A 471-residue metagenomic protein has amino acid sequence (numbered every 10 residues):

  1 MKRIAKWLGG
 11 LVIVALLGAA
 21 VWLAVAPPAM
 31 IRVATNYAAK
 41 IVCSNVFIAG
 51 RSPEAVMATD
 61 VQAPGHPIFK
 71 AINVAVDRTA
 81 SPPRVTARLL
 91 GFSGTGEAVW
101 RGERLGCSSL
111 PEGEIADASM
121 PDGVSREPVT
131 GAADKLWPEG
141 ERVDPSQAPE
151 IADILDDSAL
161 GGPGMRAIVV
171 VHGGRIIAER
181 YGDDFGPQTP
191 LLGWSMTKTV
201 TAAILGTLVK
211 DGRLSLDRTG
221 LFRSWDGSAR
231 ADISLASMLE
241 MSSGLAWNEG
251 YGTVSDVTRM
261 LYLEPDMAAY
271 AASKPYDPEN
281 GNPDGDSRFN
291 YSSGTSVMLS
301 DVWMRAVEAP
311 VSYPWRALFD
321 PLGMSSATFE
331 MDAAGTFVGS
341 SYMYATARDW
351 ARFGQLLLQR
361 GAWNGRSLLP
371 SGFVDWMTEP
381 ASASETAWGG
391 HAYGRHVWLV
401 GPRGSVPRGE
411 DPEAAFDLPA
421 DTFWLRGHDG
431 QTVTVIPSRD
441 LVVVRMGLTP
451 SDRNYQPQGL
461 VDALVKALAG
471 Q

Functional and structural regions predicted by a protein language model:
M30, T422-Q471: Structured C-terminal helix/loop/strand segments within mature extracytoplasmic catalytic/sensor domains
D134-G173: Beta-lactamase-like hydrolase cores
I151-D157, R175-R180, V254-D284, A309-A327: Short, charged, amphipathic alpha-helices and their helix-cap/turn boundaries
G174, L191-D217, M238, L299-W303 (+1 more regions): Active-site SXXK
T201-A202, G294-M304, S341-W363, Q431-G447: Active-site-proximal alpha-helical segments within enzyme catalytic domains
K210-A246, Y276-G281, R305-A345, G372: Active-site helix/loop module of the DD-peptidase/beta-lactamase fold, centered on the serine-lysine SxxK catalytic
D226-S287, G294-V297, A345-R348: Conserved catalytic neighborhood of penicillin-recognizing serine enzymes
M324-M331, E379-V442: Active-site Gly/Thr loop motif
